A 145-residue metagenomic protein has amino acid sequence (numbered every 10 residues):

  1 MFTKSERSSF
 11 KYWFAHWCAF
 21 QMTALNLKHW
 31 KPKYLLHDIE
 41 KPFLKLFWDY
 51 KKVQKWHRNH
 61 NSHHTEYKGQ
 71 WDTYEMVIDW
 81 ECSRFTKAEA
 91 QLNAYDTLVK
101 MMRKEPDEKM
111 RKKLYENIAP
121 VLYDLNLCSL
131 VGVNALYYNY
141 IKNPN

Functional and structural regions predicted by a protein language model:
M1-N145: Metal-dependent phosphohydrolase cores
